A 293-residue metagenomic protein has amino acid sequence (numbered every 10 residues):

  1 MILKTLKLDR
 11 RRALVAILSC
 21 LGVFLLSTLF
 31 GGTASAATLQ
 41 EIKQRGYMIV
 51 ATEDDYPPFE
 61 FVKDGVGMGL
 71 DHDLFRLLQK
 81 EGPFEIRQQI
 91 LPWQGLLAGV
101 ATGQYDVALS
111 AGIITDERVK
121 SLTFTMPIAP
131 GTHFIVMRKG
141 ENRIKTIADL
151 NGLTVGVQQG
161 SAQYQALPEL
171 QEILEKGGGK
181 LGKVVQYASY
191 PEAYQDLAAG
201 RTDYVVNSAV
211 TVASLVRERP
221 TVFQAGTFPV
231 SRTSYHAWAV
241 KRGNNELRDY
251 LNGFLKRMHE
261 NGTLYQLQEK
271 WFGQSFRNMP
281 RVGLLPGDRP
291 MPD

Functional and structural regions predicted by a protein language model:
A36-A111, K120, L251, N261: Extracytoplasmic small-molecule ligand-binding "clamshell" domains of the periplasmic binding protein/Venus flytrap
A51-Y56, Q89-Q94, G103-T115, G131 (+6 more regions): Beta->alpha turn/N-cap motifs
D54, A129-M137, V216-K256, Q274-D293: Periplasmic-binding protein-like
H72-E81, E141-D149, L153-A162, A213 (+1 more regions): Extended ligand-binding regions for polar small-molecule ligands
F75-F84, Q163-Q186, V216-P220: Ligand-binding cleft/hinge of the Venus flytrap
R76, K80-D149, Q224-A225, P229-S231 (+1 more regions): Acidic, polar ligand-binding/catalytic clefts
G95-A98, A111-K120, A166-L174, P191 (+1 more regions): A ligand-binding cleft/hinge motif common to bilobed small-molecule-binding domains
A162-G182, Q224, K256-D293: Ligand-binding clefts/hinges and TM-proximal coupling segments of bilobed small-molecule sensing domains
